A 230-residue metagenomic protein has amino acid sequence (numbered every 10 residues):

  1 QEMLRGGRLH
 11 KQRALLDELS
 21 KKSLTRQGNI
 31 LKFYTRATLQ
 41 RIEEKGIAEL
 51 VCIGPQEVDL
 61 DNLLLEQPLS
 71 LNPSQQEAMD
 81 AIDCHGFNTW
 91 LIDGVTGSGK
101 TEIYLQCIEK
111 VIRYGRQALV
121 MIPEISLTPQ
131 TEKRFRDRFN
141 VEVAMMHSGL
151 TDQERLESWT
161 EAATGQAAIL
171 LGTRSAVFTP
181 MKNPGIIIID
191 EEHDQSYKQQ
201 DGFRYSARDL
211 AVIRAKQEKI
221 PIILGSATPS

Functional and structural regions predicted by a protein language model:
Q1-T228: Accessory, non-ATPase domains that flank or precede helicase/AAA+ motor cores in DNA-metabolism machines
